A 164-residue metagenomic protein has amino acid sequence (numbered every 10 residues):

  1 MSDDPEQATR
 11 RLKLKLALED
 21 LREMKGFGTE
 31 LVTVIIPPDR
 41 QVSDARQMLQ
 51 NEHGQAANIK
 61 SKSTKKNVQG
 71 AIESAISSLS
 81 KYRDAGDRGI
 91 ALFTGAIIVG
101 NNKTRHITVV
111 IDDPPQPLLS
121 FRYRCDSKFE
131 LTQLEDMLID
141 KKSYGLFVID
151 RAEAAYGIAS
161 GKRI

Functional and structural regions predicted by a protein language model:
M1-M137: Non-catalytic, solvent-exposed interaction/assembly segments
I139-I164: Gly/Thr-rich phosphate-binding beta-strand-loop-beta motif of the actin/hexokinase/Hsp70
